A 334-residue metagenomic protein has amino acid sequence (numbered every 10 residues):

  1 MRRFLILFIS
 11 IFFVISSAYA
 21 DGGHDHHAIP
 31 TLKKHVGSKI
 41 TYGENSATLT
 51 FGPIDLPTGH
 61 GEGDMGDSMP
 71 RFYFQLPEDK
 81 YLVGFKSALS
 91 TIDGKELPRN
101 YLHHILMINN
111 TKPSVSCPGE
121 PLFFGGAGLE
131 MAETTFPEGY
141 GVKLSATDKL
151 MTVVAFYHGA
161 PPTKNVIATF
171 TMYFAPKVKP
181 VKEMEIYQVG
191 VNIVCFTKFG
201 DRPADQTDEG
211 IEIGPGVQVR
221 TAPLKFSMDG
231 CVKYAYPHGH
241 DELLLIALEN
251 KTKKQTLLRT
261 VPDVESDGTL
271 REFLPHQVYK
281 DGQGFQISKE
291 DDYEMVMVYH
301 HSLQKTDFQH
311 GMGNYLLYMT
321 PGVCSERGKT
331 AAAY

Functional and structural regions predicted by a protein language model:
M1-L5: Bacterial N-terminal signal peptides that target proteins for export
I6-V14: Bacterial N-terminal signal peptides
I15-A20: Sec/Tat signal peptide C-region and signal peptidase I cleavage site
D21-C231, Y236-Y334: Beta-strand-centric surfaces of beta-sandwich/beta-rich domains
